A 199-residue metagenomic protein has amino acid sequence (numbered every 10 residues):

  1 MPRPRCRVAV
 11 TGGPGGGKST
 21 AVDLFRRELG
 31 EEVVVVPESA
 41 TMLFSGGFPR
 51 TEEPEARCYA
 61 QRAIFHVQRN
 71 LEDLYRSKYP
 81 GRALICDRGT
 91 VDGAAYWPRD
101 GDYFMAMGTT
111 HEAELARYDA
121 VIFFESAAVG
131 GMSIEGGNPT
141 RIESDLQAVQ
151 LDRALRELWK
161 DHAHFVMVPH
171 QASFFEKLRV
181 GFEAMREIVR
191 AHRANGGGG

Functional and structural regions predicted by a protein language model:
M1-R5: Phosphate-binding P-loop
V10: Hydrophobic anchor at the beta1->P-loop junction of P-loop NTPases
G13: P-loop (Walker A) phosphate-binding loop of NTP-binding proteins
K18: Conserved lysine of the Walker
V22-L29, Q61-G81, M105-Y118: Short amphipathic alpha-helices and their capping/turn segments at secondary-structure boundaries
D23-V67: Conserved substrate/cofactor phosphate-moiety recognition/catalytic segment in nucleotide-dependent phosphotransferases
F48-D102: Conserved nucleotide-sensing/catalytic segment adjacent to the nucleotide-binding pocket in NTP-handling enzymes
G101-K160, P169-E176, V189: A glycine- and Lys/Arg-enriched "phosphate-lid" helix/loop adjacent to the NTP-binding pocket of small-molecule kinases
